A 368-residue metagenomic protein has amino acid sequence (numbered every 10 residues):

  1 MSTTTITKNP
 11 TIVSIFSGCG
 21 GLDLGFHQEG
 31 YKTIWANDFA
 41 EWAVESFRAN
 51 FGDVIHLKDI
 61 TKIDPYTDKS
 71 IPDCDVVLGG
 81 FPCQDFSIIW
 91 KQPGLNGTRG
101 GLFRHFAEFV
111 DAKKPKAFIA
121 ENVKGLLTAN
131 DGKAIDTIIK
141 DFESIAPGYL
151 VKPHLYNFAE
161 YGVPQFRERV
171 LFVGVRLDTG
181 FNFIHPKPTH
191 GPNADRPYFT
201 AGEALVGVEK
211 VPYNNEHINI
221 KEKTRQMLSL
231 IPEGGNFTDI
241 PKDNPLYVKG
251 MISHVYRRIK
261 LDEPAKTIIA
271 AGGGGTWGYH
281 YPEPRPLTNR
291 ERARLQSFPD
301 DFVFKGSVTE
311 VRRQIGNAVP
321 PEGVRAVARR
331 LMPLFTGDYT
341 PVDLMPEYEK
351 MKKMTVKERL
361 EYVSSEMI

Functional and structural regions predicted by a protein language model:
I12-G21, F26, I60, I71-W90 (+5 more regions): Conserved proline-anchored active-site loop of SAM-dependent methyltransferases that bridges a beta-strand
G25-K32, N50: A short, Lys/Arg-enriched amphipathic alpha-helix followed by its capping loop at the start of a domain
A36-N37: The conserved SAM/SAH-binding core of class I Rossmann-like methyltransferase domains, concentrating on the hydrophobic
A40-E41: Conserved SAM/SAH-binding beta-strand->alpha-helix loop
E45-D68: S-adenosyl-L-methionine
Y66-C74, Q84-V255: Class I S-adenosyl-L-methionine
N215-I368: C-terminal target-recognition/interaction regions appended to catalytic cores
